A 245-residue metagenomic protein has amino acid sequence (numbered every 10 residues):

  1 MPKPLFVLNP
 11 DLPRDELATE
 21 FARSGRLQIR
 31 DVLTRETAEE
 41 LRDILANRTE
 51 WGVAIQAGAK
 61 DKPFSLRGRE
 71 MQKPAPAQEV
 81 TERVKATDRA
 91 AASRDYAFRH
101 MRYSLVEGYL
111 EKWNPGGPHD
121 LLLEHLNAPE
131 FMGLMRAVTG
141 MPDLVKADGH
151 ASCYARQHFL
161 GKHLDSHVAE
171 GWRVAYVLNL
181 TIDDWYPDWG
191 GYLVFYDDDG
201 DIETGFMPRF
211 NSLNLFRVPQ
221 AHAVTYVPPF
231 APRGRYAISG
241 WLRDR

Functional and structural regions predicted by a protein language model:
M1-N214, P219-R245: Fe(II)/2-oxoglutarate oxygenase catalytic core
